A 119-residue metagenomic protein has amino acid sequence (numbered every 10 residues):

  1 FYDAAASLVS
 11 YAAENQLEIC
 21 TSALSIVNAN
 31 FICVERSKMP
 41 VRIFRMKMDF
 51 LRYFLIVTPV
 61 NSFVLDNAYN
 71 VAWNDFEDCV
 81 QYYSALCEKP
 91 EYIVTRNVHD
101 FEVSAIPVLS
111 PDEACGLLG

Functional and structural regions predicted by a protein language model:
F1-T21, E35-R42, V103, D112-G119: Short, well-structured N-terminal submotif of metal-dependent ribonuclease cores
A6-V9, L24-V64, N70: Active-site-proximal, substrate-binding regions of enzyme catalytic domains and RNA-binding/basic surfaces
T21-A23, T95: Short beta-strand segments at enzyme active-site cores
C33, P40, V57, C79 (+2 more regions): Short alpha-helix boundary/capping motifs
I56-V98: Active-site neighborhoods of divalent-metal-dependent phosphate/nucleic-acid chemistry enzymes
Y83-G119: Acidic, PIN/NYN-like endoribonuclease modules and their adjacent C-terminal/linker elements
